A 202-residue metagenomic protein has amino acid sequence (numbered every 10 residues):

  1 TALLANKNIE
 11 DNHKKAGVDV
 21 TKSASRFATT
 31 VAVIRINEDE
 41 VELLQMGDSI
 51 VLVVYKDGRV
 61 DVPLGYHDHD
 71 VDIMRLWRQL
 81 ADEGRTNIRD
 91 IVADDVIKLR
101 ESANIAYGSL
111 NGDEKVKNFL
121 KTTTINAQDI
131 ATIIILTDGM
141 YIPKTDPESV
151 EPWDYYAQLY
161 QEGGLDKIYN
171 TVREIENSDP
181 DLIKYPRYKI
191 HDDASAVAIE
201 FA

Functional and structural regions predicted by a protein language model:
T1-A202: PP2C/PPM-type serine/threonine phosphatase catalytic domain
